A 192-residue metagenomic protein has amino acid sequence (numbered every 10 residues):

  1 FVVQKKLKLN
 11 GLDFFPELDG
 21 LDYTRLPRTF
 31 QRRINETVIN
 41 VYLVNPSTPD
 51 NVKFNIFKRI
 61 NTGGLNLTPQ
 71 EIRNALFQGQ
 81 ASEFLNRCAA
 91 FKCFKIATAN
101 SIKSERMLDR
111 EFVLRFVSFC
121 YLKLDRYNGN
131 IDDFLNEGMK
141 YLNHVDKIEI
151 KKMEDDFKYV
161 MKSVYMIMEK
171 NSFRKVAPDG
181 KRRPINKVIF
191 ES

Functional and structural regions predicted by a protein language model:
V2-E137: Basic- and aromatic-enriched surface patches that contact anionic nucleotides/nucleic acids
R110-S192: C-terminal subdomains that position terminal phosphate/3'-OH groups for nucleotidyl transfer/ligation, primarily on
